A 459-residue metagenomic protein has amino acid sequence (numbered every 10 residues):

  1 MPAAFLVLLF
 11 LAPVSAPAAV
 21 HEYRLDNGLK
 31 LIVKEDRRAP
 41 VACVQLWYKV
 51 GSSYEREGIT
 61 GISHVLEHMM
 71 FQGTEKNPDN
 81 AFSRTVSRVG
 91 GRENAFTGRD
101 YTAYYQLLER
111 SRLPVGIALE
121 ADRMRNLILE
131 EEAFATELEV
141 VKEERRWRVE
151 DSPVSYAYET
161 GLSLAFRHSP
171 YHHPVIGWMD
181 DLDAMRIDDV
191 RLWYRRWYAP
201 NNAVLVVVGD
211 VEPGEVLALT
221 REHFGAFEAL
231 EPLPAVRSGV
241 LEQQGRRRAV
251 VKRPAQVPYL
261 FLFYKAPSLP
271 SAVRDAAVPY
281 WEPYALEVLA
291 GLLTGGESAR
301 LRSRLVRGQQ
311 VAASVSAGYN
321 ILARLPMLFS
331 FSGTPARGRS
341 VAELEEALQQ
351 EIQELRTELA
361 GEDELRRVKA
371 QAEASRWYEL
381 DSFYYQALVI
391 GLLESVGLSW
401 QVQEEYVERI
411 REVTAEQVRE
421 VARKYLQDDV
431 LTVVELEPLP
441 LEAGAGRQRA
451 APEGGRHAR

Functional and structural regions predicted by a protein language model:
P2-P13: Bacterial N-terminal signal peptides
S15-L25: Cleaved targeting-peptide boundary
K34, A39-E55, G61-V65, D79-R123 (+6 more regions): M16 family metallopeptidases and their MPP-like homologs
T60-T74: Active-site SXXK
Q72-K76, M124-E132, R148, T357-A360: Short, polar/flexible loop-turn hinges at active-site or ligand-entry regions and domain interfaces
E131, L138, R191-H223, V430-L431: Non-catalytic, conformational "gating/processing" segments within enzyme and secreted inhibitor domains
R146, S163, P232-R300: His/Glu-based metal-binding/catalytic segments typifying zinc-dependent metallopeptidases
